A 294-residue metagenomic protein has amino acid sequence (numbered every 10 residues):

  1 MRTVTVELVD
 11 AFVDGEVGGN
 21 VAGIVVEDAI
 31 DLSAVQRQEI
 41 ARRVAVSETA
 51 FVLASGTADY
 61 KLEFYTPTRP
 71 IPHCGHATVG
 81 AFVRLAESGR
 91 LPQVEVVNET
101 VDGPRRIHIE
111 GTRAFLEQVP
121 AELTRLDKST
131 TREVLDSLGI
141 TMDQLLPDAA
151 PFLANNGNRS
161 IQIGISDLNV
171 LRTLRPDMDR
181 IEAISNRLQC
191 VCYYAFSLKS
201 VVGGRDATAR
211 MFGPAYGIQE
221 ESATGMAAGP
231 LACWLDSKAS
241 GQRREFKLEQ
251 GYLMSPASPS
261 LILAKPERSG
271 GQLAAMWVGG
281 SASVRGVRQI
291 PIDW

Functional and structural regions predicted by a protein language model:
M1-H73, V79-W294: Active-site proximal loop and beta-alpha junction motif in alpha/beta enzyme cores
